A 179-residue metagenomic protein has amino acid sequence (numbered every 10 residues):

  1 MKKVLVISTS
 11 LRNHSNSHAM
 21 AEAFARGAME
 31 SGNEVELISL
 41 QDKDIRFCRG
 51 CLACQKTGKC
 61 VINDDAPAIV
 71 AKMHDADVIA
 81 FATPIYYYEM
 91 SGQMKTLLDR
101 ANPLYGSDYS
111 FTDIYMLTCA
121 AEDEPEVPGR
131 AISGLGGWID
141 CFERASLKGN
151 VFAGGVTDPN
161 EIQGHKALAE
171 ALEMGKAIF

Functional and structural regions predicted by a protein language model:
M1-A82, Y88-L104, N160-E161, H165-F179: N-terminal beta1-alpha1-beta2 submodule of the flavodoxin-like/Rossmannoid cofactor-binding fold
L5-I7, E36-I38, Y115-L117, K148-V151: Hydrophobic/aromatic beta-strand patches that form the interior of the parallel beta-sheet core in alpha/beta enzyme
E22, A66-I69, L97, T112-M116 (+2 more regions): Residue-level signal for alpha-helical context at structural boundaries
T83, G154-G155: Residues that line or immediately flank small-molecule/substrate-binding pockets and catalytic motifs
I85-Y87, A121-E122: Short glycine-rich anion-binding loops that position phosphate/pyrophosphate groups of nucleotides and phosphorylated
G92-Q93, Y105-N150: Short, glycine-/small-residue-rich phosphate/pyrophosphate-handling segment
C119, G155-E161: A short acidic, helix-capping loop that chelates divalent metal ions and anchors anionic groups
L135-A153, I162-H165, E170-E173, A177-F179: A charged, well-structured terminal subsegment
